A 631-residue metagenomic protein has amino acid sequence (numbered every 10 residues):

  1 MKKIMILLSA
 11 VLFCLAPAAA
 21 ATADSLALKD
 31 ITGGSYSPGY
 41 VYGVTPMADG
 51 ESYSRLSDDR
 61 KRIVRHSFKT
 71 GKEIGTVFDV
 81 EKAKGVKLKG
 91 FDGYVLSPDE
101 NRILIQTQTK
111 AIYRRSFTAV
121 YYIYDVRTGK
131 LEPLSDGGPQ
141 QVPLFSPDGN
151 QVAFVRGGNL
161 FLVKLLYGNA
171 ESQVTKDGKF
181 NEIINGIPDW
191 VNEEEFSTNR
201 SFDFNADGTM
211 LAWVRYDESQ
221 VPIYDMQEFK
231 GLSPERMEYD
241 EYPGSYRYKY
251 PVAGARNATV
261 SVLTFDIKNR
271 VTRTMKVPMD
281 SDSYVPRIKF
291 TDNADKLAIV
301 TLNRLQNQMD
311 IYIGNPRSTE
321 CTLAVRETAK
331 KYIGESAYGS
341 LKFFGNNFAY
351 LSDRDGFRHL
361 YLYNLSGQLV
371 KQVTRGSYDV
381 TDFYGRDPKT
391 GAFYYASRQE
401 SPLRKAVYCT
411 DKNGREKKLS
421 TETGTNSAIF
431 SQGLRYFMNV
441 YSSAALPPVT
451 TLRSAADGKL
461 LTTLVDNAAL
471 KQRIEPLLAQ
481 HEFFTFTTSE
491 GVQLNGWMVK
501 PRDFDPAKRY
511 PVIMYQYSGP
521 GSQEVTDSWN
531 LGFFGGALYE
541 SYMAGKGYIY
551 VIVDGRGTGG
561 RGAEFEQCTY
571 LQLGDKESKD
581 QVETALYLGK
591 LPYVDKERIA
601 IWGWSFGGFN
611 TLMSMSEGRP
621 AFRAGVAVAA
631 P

Functional and structural regions predicted by a protein language model:
T22-G39, I267-K276: A short helix->beta-strand "capping" segment at the edge of beta-propeller domains
G34, G71-K72, Q108-Y113, F117-V120 (+4 more regions): Predominantly five- to eight-bladed beta-propeller fold
S37-L56, A83-I103, Y121, G137-V155 (+13 more regions): Conserved beta-propeller blade repeats
R55-K82: Beta-propeller domains
R60-R65, Y113-V120, G157-V163, Q220-M226 (+5 more regions): Structural motif
F68-G71, D125-G129, L165-G168, D266-R270 (+4 more regions): Short loop/turn segments that connect beta-strands within beta-propeller blades
E73-V80, E132-S135, A170-K179, R273-K276 (+4 more regions): Beta-propeller fold detector
A294, N426-P631: Serine-hydrolase catalytic core recognition
